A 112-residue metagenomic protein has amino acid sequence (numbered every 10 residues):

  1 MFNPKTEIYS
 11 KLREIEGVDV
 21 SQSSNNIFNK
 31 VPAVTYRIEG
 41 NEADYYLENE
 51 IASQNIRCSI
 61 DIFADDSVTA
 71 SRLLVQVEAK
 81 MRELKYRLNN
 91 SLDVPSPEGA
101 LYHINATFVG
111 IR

Functional and structural regions predicted by a protein language model:
M1-E50, D65-V68, R72-L73: Small/polar-rich, solvent-exposed N-terminal microdomains that initiate assembly or binding
F28, P32, G40, I56 (+3 more regions): Solvent-exposed, non-transmembrane amphipathic alpha-helical segments
I38-Y46, C58, F108-R112: Long, continuous compositionally biased terminal/linker segments
Y45-L47, S59-F63, L84-L88: Glycine-rich loops and low-complexity Gly/Arg-rich segments that provide flexible linkers or classic glycine-based
A52-D65, Y102-I111: Oligomerization/assembly interface segments of phage tail-like spikes and tubes
V75-R112: Acidic-leaning, charged glycine-interspersed low-complexity segments
